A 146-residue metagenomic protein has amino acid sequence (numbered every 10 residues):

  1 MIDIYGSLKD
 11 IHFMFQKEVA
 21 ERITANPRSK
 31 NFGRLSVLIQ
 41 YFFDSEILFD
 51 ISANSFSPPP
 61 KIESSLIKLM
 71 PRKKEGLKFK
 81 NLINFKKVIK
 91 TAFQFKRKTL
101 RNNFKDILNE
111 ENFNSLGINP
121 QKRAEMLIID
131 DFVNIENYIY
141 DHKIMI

Functional and structural regions predicted by a protein language model:
M1-A124, I144-I146: Class I S-adenosyl-L-methionine
V133-E136: Domain-wide signal for the mature, well-folded portions of proteins, strongly enriched in nucleus-encoded organellar
Y140: Accessory alpha-helical DNA-binding modules that contact the DNA backbone or grooves
